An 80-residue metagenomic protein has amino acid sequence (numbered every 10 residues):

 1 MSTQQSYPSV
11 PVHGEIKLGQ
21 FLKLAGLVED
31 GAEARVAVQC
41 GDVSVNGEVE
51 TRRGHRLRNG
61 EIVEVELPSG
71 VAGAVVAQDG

Functional and structural regions predicted by a protein language model:
S2-G14: A detector for short, charged/polar N-terminal pre-domain segments
Q4-Q5, Q20, Q39, Q78: Residue-identity detector for glutamine
S9, G54, G73-V75: Well-ordered beta-strand positions in beta-sheet-rich domains
G14-R56: A basic, amphipathic helix-loop patch mediating RNA/tRNA/ribosome contacts
R35-A37, P68-V71: Glycine-rich loops and low-complexity Gly/Arg-rich segments that provide flexible linkers or classic glycine-based
S69-G80: Short, Lys/Arg- and Gly-enriched loop/turn segments at beta-strand edges
